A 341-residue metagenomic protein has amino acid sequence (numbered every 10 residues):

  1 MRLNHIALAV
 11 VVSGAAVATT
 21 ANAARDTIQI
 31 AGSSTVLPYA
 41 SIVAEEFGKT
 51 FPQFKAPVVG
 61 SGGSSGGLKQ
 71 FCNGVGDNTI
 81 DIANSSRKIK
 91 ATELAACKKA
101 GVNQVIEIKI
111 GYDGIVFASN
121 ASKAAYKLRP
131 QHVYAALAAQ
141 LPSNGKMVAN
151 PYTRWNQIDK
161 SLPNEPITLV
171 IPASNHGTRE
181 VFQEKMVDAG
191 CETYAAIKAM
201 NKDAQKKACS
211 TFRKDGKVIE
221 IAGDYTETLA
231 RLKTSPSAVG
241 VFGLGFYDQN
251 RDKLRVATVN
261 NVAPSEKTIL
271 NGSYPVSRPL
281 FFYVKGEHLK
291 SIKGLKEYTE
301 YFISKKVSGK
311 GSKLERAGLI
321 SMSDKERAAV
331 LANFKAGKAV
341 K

Functional and structural regions predicted by a protein language model:
M1-N22: Gram-negative bacterial Sec-dependent N-terminal signal peptides
A23-K341: Flexible loop/hinge segments at secondary-structure junctions
